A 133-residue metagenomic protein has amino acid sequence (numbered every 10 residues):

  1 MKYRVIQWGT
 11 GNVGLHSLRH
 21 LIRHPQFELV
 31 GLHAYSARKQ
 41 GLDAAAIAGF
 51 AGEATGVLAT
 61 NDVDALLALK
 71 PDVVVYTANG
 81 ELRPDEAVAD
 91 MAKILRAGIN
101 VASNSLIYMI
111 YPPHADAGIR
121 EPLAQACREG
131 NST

Functional and structural regions predicted by a protein language model:
M1-R96: N-terminal glycine-/serine-/threonine-rich beta1-alpha1-beta2 phosphate-ribose binding loop of Rossmann-like
D85-A92, S105-S132: Rossmann-fold NAD(P)-binding glycine/threonine-rich loop
